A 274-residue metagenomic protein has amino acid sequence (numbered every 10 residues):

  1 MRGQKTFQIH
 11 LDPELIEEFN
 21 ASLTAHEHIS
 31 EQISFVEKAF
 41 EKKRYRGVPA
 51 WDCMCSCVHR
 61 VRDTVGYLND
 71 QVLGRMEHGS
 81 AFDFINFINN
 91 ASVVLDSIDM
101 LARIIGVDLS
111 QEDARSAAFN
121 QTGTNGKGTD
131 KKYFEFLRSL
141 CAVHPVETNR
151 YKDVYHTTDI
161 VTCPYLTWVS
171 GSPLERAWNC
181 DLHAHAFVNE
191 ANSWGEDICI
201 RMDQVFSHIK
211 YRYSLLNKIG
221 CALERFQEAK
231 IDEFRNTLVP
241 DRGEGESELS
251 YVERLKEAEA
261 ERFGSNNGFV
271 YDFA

Functional and structural regions predicted by a protein language model:
R2-D52, A117-A274: Acidic, Ser/Thr/Gly/Pro-rich intrinsically disordered interaction regions
A39-V72, A81-Q111: Short, contiguous, well-structured surface segments enriched in hydrophobic/aromatic residues
V72-G79, R103, G128, K132 (+1 more regions): Generic structural signal for short, solvent-exposed loop/turn connectors between secondary structure elements
G74-H78, D108-G123: Short linear interaction motifs
